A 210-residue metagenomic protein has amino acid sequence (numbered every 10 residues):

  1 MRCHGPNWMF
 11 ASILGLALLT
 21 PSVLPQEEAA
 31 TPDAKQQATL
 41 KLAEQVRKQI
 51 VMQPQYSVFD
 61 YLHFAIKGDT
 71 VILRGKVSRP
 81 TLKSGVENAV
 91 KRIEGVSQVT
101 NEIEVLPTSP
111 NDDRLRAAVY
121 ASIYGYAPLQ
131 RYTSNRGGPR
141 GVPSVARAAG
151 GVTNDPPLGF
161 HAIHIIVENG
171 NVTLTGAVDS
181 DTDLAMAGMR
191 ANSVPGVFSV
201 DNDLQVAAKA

Functional and structural regions predicted by a protein language model:
R2-A210: N-terminal targeting leaders
